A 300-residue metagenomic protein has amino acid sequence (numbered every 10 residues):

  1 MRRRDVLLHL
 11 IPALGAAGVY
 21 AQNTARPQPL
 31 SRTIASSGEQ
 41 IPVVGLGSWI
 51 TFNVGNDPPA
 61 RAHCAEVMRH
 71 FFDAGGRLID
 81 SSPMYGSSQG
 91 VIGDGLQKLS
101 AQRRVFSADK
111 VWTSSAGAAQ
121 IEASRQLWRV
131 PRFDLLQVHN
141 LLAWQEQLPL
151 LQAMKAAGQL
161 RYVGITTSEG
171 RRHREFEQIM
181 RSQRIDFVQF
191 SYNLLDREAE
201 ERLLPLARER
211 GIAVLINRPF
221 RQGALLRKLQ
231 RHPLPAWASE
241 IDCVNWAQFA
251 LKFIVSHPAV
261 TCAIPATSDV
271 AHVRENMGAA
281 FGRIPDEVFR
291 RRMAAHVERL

Functional and structural regions predicted by a protein language model:
R2-R103: N-terminal binding-site loop/beta-alpha segment at the start of enzyme catalytic domains that lines or forms
I11, W49, M84, L141 (+3 more regions): Flexible loop residues that form catalytic and substrate-binding hotspots at small-molecule/glycan-binding clefts
L14, I34, F187, R202-L300: Structured C-terminal cap/extension of enzyme domains
S31, M68, Q89, G93 (+6 more regions): Generic structural signal for well-ordered alpha-helices, preferentially at hydrophobic/aromatic core positions
I34, L46, I79, I92 (+6 more regions): Conserved, mostly hydrophobic/aromatic
P83, L99-A118, N140: Structural motif corresponding to the early beta-alpha repeats
Q97-L99, R125, M154, I179-Q183 (+3 more regions): Short, hinge-like loop/turn segments at secondary-structure boundaries
W112-E198, R202, E209-L215, S256: Glycine/proline-rich, positively charged, aromatic-decorated active-site loop/lid region on the catalytic face
